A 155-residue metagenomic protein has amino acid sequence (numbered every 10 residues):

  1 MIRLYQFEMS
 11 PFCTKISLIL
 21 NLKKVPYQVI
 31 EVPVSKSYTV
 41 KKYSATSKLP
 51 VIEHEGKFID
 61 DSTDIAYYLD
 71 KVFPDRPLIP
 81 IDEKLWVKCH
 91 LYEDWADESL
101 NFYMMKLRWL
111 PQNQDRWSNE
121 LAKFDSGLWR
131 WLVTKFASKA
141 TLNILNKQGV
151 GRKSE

Functional and structural regions predicted by a protein language model:
M1-W131: GST-like domain detector, emphasizing the conserved glutathione-binding G-site in the N-terminal thioredoxin-like
K123, G127-E155: A conserved mid-domain beta-alpha-beta active-site/ligand-binding segment of alpha/beta enzyme cores
